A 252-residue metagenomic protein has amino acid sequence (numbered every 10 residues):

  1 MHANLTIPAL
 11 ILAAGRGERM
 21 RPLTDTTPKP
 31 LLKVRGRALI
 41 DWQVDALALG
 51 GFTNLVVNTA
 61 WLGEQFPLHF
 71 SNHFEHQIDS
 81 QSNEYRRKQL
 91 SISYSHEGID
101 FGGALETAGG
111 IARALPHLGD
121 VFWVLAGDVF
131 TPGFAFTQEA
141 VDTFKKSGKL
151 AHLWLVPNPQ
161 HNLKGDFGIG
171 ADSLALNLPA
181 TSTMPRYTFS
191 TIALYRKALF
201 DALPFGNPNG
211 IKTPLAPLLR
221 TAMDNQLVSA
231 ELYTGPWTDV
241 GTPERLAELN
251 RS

Functional and structural regions predicted by a protein language model:
M1-I11, R19, K33, R37-L125 (+3 more regions): Conserved N-terminal catalytic core of the sugar/cofactor nucleotidyltransferase
R16, G127-V129: Active-site metal-binding loops of divalent metal-dependent hydrolases
G17-R21, N162: Short N-terminal binding/cap micro-motifs at the start of the first secondary-structure element
D25-K29: Short alpha-helical oligomerization interface
A60, S95-E97, W154, L178 (+1 more regions): Conserved beta-strand termini and adjacent loop/short-helix elements that scaffold enzyme active sites in alpha/beta
F122-W123, F130, F134-K146, N158-Q160 (+1 more regions): Catalytic-core segments of class I nucleotidyltransferases/pyrophosphorylases that form NMP-activated intermediates
A151-D166: Short beta-strand-to-loop element that shapes/binds the nucleotide-sugar donor at the catalytic cleft/hinge
